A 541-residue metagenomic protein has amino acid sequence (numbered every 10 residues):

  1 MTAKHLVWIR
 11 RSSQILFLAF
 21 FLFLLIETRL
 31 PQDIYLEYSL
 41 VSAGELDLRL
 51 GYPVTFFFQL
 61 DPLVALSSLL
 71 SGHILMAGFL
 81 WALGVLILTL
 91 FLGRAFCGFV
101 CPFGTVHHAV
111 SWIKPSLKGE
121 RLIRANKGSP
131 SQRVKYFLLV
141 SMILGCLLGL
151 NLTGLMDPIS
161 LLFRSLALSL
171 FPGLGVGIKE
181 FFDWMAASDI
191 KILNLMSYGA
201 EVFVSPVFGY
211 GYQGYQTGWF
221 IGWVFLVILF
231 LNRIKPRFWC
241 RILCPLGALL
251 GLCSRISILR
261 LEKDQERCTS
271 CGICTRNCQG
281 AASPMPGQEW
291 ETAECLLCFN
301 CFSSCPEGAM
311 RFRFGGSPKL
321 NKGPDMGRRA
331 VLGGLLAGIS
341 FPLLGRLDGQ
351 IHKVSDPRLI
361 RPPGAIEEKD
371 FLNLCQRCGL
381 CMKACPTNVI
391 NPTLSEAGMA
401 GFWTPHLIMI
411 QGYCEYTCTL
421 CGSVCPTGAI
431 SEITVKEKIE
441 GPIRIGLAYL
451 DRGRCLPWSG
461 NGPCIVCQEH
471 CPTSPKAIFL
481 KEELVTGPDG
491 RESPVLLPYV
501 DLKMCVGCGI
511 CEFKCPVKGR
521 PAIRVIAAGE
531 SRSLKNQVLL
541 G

Functional and structural regions predicted by a protein language model:
M1-Q288, A293-E294, F299-G541: Non-ligating segments of multi-cofactor redox enzymes
